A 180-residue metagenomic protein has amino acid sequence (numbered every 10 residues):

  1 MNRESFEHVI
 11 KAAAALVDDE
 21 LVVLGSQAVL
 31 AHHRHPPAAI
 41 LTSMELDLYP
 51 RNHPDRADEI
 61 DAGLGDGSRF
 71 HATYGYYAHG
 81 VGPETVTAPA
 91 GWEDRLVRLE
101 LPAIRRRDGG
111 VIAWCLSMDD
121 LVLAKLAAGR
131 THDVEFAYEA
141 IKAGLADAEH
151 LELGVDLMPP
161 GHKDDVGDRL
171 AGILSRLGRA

Functional and structural regions predicted by a protein language model:
M1-A180: Compositionally biased terminal segments of proteins
